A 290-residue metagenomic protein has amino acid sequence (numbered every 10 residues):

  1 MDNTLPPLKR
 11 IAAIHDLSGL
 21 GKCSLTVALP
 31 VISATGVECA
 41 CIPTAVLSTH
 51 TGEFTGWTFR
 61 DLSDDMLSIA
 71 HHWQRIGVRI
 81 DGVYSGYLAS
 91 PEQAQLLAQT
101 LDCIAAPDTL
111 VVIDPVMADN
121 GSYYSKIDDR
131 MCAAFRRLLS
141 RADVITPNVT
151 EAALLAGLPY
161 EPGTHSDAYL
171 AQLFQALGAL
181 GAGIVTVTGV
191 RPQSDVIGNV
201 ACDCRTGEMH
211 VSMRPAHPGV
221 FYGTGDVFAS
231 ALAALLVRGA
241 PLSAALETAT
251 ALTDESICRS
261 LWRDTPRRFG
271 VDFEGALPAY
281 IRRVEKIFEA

Functional and structural regions predicted by a protein language model:
D2-I113, M117-S125, E274-R282: Conserved N-terminal subdomain of the carbohydrate kinase-like
S18, A45-L47, A89, M117-D119 (+4 more regions): Glycine-rich beta-alpha junction loops
G19, E208-G223: Short pre-catalytic strand/loop immediately N-terminal to key active-site residues, enriched for Gly-Thr
S125-M209: Conserved phosphate/ATP/ADP-binding segment of small-molecule kinases
L154, G219-L242, L246: Short, small-residue alpha-helix embedded
Y160-A171, L236-T248: Short, charged, surface-exposed loops that flank catalytic or proteolytic processing sites
S243-A290: Charged C-terminal helix
